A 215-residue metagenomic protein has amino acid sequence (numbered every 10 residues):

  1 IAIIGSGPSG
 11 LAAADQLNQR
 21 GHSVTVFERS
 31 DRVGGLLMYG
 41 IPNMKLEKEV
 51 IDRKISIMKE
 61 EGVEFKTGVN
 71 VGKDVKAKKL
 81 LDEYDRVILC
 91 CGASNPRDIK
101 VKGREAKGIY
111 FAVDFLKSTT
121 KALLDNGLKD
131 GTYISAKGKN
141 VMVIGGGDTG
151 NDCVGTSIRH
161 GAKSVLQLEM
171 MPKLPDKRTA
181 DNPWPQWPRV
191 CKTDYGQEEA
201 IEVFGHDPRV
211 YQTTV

Functional and structural regions predicted by a protein language model:
I1-V215: Residues forming the flavin
